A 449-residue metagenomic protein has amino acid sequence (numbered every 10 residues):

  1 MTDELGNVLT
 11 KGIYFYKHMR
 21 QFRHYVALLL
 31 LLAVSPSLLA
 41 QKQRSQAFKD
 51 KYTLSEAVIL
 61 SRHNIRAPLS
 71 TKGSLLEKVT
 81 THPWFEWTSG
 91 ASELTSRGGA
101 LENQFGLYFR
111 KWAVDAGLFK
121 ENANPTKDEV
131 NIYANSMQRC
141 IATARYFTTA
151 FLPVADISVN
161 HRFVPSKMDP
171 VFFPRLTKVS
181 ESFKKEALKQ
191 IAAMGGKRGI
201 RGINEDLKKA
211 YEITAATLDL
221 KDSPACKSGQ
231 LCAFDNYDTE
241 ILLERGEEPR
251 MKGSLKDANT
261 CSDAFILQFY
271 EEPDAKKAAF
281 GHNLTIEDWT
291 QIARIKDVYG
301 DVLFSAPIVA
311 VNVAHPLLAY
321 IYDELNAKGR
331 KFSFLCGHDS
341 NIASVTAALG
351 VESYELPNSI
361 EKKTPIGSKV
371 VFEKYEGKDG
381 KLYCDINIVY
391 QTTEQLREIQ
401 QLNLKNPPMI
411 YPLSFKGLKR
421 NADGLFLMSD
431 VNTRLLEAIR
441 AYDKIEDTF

Functional and structural regions predicted by a protein language model:
M1-Y25: C-terminal outer-membrane/trafficking sorting elements
V8, G12, Y25, L31-S35 (+1 more regions): Low-complexity, intrinsically disordered/propeptide-like segments
Y16-Q43: Bacterial Sec-dependent N-terminal signal peptides
Q41-E129, N135-S333, G337-F449: Signature for phosphate-centric chemistry
